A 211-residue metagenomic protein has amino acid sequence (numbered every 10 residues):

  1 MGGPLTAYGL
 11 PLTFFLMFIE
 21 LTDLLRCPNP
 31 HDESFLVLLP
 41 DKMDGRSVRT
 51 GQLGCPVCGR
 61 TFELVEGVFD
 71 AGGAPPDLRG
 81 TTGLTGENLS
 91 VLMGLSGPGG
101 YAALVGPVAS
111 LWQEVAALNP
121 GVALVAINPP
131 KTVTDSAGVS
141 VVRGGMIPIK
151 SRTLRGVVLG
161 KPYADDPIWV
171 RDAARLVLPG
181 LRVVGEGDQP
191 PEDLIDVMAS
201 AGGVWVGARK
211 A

Functional and structural regions predicted by a protein language model:
P4-T6, L10-P11, D172: Short polybasic linear motifs
F14-L78: N-terminal auxiliary segments of SAM/dcSAM-dependent transferases
A71-G72, L78-Y101, P107-E114: Conserved alpha-helix/loop element of class I SAM-dependent methyltransferases that forms part of the SAM/SAH-binding
G99-G100, A137-W169: A short acidic, Gly/Pro-enriched loop at the edge of an enzyme's catalytic core that lines a small-molecule cofactor
G99-I147: Class I SAM-dependent methyltransferase SAM/SAH-binding core
P167-R182: A short glycine-rich, Lys/Arg-flanked "PGG" loop and its adjoining helix->strand segment in the class I
P191-A211: Core SAM-dependent methyltransferase catalytic element
